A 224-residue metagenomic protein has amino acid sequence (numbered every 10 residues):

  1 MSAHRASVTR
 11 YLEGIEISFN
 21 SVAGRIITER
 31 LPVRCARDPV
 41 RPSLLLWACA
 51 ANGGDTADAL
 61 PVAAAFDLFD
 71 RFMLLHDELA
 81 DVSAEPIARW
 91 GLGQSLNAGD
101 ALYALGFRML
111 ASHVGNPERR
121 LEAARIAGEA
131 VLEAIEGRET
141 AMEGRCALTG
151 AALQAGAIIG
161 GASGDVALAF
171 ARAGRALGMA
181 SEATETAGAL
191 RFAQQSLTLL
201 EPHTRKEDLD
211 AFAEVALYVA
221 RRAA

Functional and structural regions predicted by a protein language model:
M1-A88, T140-M142, D210-A224: Conserved N-terminal diphosphate/IPP-binding helix and adjacent helical/loop segment of trans-prenyltransferase domains
V8, L12, L102-Y103, T149 (+1 more regions): Hydrophobic alpha-helical core bundles mediating ligand binding, dimerization, or RNAP-core interactions
T9, A124-G128, L190-L197: Hydrophobic core segments within long, regular secondary-structure runs in both alpha- and beta-rich folds
S18, R34-D38, G93-D100, A104-L105 (+2 more regions): All-alpha helical catalytic cores of prenyl diphosphate-utilizing isoprenoid enzymes
T28, L121, R125, L168-A171 (+2 more regions): Short, charged, amphipathic alpha-helical segments
P42-L44, V62-F72, H76, A104 (+3 more regions): An amphipathic alpha-helical micro-motif enriched in hydrophobic residues with embedded/adjacent acidic residues
W47, A51, M109, Q154-G156 (+1 more regions): Alpha-helical transmembrane segments of multipass membrane proteins
G188-A224: C-terminal charged capping/lid subdomain of soluble metabolic enzymes
